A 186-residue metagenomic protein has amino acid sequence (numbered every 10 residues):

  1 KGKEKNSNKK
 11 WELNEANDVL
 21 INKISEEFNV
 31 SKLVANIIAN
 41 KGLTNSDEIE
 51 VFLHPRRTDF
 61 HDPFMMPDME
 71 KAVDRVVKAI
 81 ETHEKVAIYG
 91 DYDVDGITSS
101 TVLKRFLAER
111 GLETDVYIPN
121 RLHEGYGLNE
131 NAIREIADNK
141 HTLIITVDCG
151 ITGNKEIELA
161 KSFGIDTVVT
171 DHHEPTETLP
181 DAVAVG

Functional and structural regions predicted by a protein language model:
K1-G186: Replace "Mg2+/Mn2+-dependent" with "divalent metal-dependent
